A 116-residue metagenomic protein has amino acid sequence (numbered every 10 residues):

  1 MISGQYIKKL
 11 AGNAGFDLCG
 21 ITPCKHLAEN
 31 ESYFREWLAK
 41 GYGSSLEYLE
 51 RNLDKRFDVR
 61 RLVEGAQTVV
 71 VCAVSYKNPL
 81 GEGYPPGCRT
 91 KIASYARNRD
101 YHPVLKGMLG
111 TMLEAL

Functional and structural regions predicted by a protein language model:
M1-L116: Auxiliary alpha/beta "docking" domains used to position bulky ligands
